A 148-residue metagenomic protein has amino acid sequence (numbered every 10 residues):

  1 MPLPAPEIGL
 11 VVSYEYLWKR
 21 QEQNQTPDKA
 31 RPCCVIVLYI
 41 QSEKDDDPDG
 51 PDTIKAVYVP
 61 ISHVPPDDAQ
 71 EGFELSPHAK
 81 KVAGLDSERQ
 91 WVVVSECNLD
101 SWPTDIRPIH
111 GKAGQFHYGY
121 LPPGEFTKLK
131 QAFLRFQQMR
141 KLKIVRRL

Functional and structural regions predicted by a protein language model:
E15, I61, S95-C97: Structured loops at beta-to-helix junctions and adjacent beta-edge loops in soluble globular domains
L17-Q21: Short, charged beta-turn/beta-strand-edge "cap" motif at the junction between a beta-strand and an adjacent loop
E22-A30, I36-A83: Compact nucleic-acid interaction/catalytic patches
D68-Q70, E74-L148: C-terminal terminal-subdomain/extension
